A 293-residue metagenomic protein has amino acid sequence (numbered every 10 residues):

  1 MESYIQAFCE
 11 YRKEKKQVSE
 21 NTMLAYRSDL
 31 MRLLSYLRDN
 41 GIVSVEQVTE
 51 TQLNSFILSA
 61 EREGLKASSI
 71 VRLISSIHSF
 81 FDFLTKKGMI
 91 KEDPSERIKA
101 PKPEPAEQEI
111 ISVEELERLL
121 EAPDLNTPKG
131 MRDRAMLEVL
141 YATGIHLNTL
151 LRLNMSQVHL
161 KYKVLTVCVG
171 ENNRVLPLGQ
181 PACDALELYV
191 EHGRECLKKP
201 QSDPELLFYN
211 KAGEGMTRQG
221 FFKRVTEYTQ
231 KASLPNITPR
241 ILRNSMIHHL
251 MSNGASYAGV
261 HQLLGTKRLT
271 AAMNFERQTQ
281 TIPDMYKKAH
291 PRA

Functional and structural regions predicted by a protein language model:
M1-A293: Conserved catalytic core of the tyrosine transesterase superfamily
